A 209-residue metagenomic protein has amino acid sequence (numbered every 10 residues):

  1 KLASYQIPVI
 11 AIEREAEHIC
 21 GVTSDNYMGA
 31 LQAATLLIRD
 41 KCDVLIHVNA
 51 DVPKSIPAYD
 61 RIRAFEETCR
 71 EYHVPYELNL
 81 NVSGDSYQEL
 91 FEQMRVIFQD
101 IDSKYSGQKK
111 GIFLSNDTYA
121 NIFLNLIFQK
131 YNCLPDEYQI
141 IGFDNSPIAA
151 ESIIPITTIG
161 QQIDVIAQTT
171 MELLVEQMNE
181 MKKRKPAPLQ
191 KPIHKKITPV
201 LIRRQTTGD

Functional and structural regions predicted by a protein language model:
K1-M28, T118, D144-I156: Flexible loop/hinge segments that line or gate small-molecule binding clefts
Y5-V9, V74, P135-Y138: A short helix->loop->beta-strand "cap" motif at the edges of active sites that frequently abuts
I10, V22, I46, L80 (+3 more regions): Hydrophobic/aromatic beta-strand patches that form the interior of the parallel beta-sheet core in alpha/beta enzyme
V22-H47, R63, E67, Q88-D100 (+2 more regions): Hydrophobic alpha-helical segments within soluble ligand-binding/sensing domains
A33-N79, P186-T206: An alpha-beta-alpha
D60-Y72, I97, I122-K130: Alpha-helical structural signal in soluble globular domains
N79-L90: Short beta->alpha junction loops
Q99-D209: Flexible loop/turn connectors
